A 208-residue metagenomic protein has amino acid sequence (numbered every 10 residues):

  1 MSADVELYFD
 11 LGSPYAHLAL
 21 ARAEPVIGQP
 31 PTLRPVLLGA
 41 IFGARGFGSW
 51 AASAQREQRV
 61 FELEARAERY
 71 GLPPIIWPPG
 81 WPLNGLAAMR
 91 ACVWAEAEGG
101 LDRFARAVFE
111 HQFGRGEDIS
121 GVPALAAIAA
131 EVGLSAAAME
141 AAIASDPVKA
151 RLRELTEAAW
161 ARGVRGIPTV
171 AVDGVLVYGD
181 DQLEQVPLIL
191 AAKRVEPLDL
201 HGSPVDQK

Functional and structural regions predicted by a protein language model:
S2-Q29, E110-K208: C-terminal cap of thioredoxin/glutaredoxin-like
L11, Y15-R115, P197-V205: Structural alpha/beta surface segment adjacent to cysteine/selenocysteine redox centers across thiol/disulfide enzymes
